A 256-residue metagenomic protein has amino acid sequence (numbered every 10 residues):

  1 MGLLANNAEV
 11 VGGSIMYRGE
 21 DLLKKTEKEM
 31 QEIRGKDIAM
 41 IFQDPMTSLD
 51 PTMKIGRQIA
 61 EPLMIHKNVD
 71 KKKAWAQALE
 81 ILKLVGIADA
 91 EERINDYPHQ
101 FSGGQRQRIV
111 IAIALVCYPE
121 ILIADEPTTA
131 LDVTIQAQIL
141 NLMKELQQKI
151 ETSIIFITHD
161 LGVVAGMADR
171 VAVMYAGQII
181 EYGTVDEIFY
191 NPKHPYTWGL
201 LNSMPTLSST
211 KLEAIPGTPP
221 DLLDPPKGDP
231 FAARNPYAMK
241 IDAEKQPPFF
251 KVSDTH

Functional and structural regions predicted by a protein language model:
G2, I123, P127, L131-E213: P-loop NTP-binding/switch modules centered on Walker-like glycine-rich loops
N7, A88-E91, Y182-H256: Short catalytic/signature loops enriched in Gly
V10-D21: Conserved ABC transporter NBD signature motif
M16, M46, T52-I65, W75 (+3 more regions): Short helical segment in ABC ATPase nucleotide-binding domains corresponding to the A-loop/adjacent helical element
N68, K72-I87, I94-N95, Y190 (+1 more regions): ABC ATPase nucleotide-binding domain helical subdomain, centered on the C-loop/LSGGQ "ABC signature"
D96-F101, Q105: Conserved ABC ATPase signature
V116-E120: A short, proline-enriched helix->beta-strand linker immediately N-terminal to the Walker B motif in ABC-type P-loop
